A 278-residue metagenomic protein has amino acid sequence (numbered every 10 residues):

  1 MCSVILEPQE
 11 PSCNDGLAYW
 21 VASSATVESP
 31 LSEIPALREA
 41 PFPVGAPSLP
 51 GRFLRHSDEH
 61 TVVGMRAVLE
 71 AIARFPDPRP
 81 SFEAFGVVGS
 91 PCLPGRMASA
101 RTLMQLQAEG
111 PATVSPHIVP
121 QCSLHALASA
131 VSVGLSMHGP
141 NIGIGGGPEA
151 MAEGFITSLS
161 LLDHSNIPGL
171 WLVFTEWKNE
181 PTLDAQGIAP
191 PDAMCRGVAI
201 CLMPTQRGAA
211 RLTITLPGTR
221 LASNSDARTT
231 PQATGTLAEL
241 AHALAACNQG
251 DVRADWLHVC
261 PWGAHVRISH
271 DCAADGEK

Functional and structural regions predicted by a protein language model:
M1-P94, A98-L124, A128-G143, E149 (+2 more regions): Conserved "HGTGT" condensation-loop signature of ketosynthase/thiolase-family condensing enzymes that catalyze
E153-S160, H164-N166, C195: Internal, well-folded beta-alpha domain core
L170-L172: Short glycine-aspartate micro-motif
